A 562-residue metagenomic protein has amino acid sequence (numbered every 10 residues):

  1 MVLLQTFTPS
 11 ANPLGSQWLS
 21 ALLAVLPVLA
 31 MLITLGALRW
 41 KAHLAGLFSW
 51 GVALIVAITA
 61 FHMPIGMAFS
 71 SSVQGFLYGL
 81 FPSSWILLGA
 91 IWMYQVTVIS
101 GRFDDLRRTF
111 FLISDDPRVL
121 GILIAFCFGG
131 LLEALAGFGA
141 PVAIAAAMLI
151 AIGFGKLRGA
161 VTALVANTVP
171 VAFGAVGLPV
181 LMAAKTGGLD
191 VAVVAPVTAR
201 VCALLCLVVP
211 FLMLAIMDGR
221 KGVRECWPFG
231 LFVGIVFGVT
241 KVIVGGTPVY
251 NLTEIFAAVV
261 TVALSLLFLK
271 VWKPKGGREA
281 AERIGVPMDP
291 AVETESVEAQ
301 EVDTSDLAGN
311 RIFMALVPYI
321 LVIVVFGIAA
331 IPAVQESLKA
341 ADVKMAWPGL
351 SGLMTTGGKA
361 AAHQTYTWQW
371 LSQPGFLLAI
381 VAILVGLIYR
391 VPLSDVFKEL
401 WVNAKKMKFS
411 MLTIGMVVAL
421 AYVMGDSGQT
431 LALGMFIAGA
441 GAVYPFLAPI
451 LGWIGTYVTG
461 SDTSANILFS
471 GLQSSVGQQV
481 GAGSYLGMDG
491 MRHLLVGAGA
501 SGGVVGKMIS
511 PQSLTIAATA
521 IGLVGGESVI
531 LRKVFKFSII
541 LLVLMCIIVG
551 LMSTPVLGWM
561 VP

Functional and structural regions predicted by a protein language model:
M1-S16, G558-P562: Short, strongly hydrophobic alpha-helical membrane anchors
N12-L26, G79-S83, L135-P141, A192-L207 (+3 more regions): Structural signature of hydrophobic alpha-helical transmembrane segments
L19-S20, M31-M67, G89-S100, F268-K275 (+3 more regions): Structural signal for alpha-helical transmembrane segments and their membrane-water exit/capping regions in multi-pass
D116-A147, A151, V171, M411-M424 (+1 more regions): Hydrophobic alpha-helical transmembrane segments of multi-pass integral membrane proteins, predominantly secondary
R118-G130, K156-V169, A192-P210, T413-M416 (+2 more regions): Alpha-helical transmembrane segments of multi-pass membrane proteins
A140-I150, L164, G177-G188, M435 (+2 more regions): Re-entrant/interfacial helical elements at transmembrane boundaries that shape and gate the permeation pathway
V176-V286, S501-P562: Juxtamembrane and boundary regions of transmembrane helices in multi-pass small-molecule transporters and channels
V297, D303-G455: Transmembrane helical segments that form the transport core of multi-pass membrane transport proteins
